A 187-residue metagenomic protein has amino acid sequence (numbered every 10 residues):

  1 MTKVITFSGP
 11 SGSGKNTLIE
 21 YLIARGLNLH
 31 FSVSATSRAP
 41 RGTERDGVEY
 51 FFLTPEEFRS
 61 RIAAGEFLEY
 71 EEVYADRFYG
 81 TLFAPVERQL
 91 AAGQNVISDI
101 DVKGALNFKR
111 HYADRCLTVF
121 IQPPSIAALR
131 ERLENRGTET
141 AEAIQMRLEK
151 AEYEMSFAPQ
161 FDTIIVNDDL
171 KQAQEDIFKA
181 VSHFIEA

Functional and structural regions predicted by a protein language model:
F7: Hydrophobic anchor at the beta1->P-loop junction of P-loop NTPases
P10: P-loop (Walker A) phosphate-binding loop of NTP-binding proteins
S13: ATP-binding Walker
N16: Walker A/P-loop
T36-V96, K103-L106: ATP-dependent small-molecule kinase phosphotransfer cores that center on conserved nucleotide phosphate-binding segments
I97-D101, H111-N135: Conserved phosphate-donor/acceptor-positioning beta-strand/loop module used by diverse small-molecule
E131, N135-E139, Y153-A187: NTP-dependent small-molecule kinase module
